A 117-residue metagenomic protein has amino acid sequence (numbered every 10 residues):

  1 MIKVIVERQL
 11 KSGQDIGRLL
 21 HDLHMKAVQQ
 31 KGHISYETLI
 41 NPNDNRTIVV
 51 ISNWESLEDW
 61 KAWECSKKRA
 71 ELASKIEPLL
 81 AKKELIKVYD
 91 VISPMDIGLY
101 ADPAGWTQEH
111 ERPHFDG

Functional and structural regions predicted by a protein language model:
I2, L10, E37-R46, S74-G117: Glycine-rich beta-strand-turn "strand-cap" elements at beta-sheet edges
I2-V4, W54-E55: A short alpha-helix capping/helix-coil boundary motif
E7-Q9, I51-N53: Short hydrophobic/aromatic beta-strand micro-patches that form the beta-sheet surface supporting nucleotide- or nucleic
Q9-L19: Short, surface-exposed ligand-recognition loops at beta-strand->loop->(often short) alpha-helix junctions that present
G13, D44-N45, E55-W60: Short, charged/polar surface micro-motifs in flexible loops or helix N-caps
R18, P42-N43, S52-W54: Short hydrophobic/aromatic segments of transmembrane alpha-helices and their interfaces
H21-I34, N53-K87, G117: An amphipathic, aromatic/His-enriched active-site/gating alpha helix that lines ligand/cofactor pockets
